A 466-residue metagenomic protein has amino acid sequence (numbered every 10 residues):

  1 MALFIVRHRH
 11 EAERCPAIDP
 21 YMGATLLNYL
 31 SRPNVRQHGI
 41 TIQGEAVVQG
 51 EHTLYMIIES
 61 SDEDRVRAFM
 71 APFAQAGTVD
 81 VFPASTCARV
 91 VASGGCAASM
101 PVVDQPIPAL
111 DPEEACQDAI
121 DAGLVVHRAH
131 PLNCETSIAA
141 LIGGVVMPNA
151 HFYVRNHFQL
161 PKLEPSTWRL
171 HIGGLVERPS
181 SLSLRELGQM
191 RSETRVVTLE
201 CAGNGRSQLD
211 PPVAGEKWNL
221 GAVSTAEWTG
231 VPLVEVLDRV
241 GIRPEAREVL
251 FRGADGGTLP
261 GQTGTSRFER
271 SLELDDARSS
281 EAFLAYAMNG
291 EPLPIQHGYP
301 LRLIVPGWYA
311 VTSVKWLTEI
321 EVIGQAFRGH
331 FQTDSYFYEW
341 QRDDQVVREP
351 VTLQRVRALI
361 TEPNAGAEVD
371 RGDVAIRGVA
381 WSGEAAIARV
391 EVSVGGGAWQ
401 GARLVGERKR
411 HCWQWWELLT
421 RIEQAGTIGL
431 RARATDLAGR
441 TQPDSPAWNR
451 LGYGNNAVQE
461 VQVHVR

Functional and structural regions predicted by a protein language model:
M1-E51, S61-D64, C87, V91-A109 (+1 more regions): Short S/T/G/P-rich N-terminal loop/turn motif that feeds into the first structured element of a domain
I42-V48, F69-A71, P161: Short, flexible, solvent-exposed loop/turn segments with mixed acidic/basic and small polar residues
V48-H52, A74-Q75, K217-L220: Short glycine-enriched loop/turn motifs at secondary-structure junctions
E51-Y55, W415: Short, solvent-exposed beta-strand edge segments and adjacent coil->beta transition regions
I57-F69: Short, electropositive alpha-helical surface patch
V66-A74, E186-L187: Short amphipathic alpha-helices in soluble, non-transmembrane regions that often serve as interface/regulatory elements
A76-A88: Conserved short beta-strand edge segments in small beta-sheet-based binding/regulatory domains
Q105-R466: Structured, non-membrane catalytic/scaffold regions adjacent to prosthetic-group chemistry
